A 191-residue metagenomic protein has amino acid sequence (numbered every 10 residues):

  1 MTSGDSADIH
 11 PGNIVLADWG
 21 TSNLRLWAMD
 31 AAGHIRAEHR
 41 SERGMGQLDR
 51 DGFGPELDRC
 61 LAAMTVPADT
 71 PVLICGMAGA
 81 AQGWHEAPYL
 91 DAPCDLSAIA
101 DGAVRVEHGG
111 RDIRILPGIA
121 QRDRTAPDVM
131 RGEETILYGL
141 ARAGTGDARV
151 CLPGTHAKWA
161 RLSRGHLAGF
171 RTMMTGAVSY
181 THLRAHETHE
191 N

Functional and structural regions predicted by a protein language model:
I14-D18, P71-L73, A148-L152: Short glycine-aspartate micro-motif
I14-G52: Short glycine-rich, Thr/Ser-proximal phosphate-binding strand/loop in the N-terminal lobe of ATP-dependent enzymes
T21-R25, A78-A80, T155-K158: Gly/Ser/Thr-rich loops at beta-strand to alpha-helix junctions that form or flank small-molecule/cofactor-binding
D30-G33, G109, R161-H166: Short acidic-glycine loop/turn motifs at beta-strand connectors
G52-P67: Conserved active-site "lid/cap" helical segment
V66-M130, R164: Short beta-strand-loop/turn "lid" adjacent to the catalytic site in phosphate-handling enzymes
A120-R184: Glycine-rich phosphate-binding loop plus the immediately following alpha-helix
H182, H189-N191: Single conserved hydrophobic/aromatic residue that forms the stacking wall/gate of nucleotide- or nucleobase-binding
